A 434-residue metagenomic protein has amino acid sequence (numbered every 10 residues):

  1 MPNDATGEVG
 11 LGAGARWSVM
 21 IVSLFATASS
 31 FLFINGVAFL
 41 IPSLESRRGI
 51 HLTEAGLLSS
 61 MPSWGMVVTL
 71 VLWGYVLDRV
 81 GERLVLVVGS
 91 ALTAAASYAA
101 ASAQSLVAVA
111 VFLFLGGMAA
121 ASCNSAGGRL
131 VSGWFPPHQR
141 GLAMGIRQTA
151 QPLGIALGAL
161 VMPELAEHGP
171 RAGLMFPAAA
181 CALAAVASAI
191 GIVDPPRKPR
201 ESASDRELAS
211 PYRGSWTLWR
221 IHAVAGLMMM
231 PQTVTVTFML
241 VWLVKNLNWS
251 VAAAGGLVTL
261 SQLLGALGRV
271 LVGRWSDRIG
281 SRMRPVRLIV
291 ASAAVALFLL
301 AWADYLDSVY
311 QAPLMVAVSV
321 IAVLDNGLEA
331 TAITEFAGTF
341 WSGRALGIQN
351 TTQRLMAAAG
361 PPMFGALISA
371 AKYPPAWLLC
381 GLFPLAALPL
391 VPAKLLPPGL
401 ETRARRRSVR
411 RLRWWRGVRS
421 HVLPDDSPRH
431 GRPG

Functional and structural regions predicted by a protein language model:
N35, S63-V71, I155-A156, Q262-A266 (+2 more regions): Residue-level signature of mid-helix packing/kink "hotspots" within the transmembrane helices of 12-pass Major
V37-F39, T217-Q262, A266: Extracytoplasmic gate region of multi-pass secondary transporters
V68-Q104: Conserved MFS/SLC helix-loop-helix module at the cytosolic interface between two early adjacent transmembrane helices
T69-G81, R269-S281, I368: Helix-to-loop junctions at the C-terminal end of transmembrane segments in multipass secondary transporters
R79-G89, R278-A291: Cytoplasmic membrane-interface "Motif A"-like loop-to-helix N-cap segments of 12-TM Major Facilitator Superfamily
F112-Q151: Cytoplasmic helix-loop-helix junction between adjacent transmembrane helices in 12-TM secondary transporters
I146-I192: Helix-loop-helix hairpin linking two adjacent transmembrane segments in secondary transporters
M283-E329: C-terminal transmembrane helical hairpin of 12-TM major facilitator-type secondary transporters
